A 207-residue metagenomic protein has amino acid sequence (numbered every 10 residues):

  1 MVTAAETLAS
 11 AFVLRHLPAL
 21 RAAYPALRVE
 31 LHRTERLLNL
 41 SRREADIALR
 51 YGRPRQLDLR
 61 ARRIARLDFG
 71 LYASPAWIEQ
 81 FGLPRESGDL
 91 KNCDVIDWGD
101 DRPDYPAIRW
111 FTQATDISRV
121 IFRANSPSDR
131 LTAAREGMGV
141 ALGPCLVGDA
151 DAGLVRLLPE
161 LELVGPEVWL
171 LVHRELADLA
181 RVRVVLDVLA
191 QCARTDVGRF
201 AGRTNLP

Functional and structural regions predicted by a protein language model:
M1-L57, G202-P207: Central regulatory/effector-binding core of bacterial HTH transcription factors
M1-T3, A48, I96, G139-A141 (+1 more regions): Short, well-ordered beta-strand segments
A4, T34, A73-S74, P144 (+1 more regions): A secondary-structure boundary/capping signal
T7, D129, G153, R181-V184: Residue-level recognition of oxygen-bearing side chains
A11-F12, F81, P106, A180: Residues that form or flank phosphate/diphosphate-binding pockets in enzymes that use nucleotide phosphates
R42, P54-V168, T195-P207: C-terminal regulatory
V168-A180: A bilobed periplasmic-binding-protein/Venus flytrap-type ligand-binding module shared by bacterial periplasmic
A177-Q191: Short amphipathic alpha-helical coupling segments at ligand-binding clamshell hinges and other catalytic/signaling
